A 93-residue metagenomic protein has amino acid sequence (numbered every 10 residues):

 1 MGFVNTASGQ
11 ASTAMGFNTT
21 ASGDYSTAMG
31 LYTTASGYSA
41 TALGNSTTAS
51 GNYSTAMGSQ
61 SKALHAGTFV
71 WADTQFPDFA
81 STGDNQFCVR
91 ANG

Functional and structural regions predicted by a protein language model:
M1-G93: Periodic small-residue-enriched repeat registers in elongated scaffold domains
